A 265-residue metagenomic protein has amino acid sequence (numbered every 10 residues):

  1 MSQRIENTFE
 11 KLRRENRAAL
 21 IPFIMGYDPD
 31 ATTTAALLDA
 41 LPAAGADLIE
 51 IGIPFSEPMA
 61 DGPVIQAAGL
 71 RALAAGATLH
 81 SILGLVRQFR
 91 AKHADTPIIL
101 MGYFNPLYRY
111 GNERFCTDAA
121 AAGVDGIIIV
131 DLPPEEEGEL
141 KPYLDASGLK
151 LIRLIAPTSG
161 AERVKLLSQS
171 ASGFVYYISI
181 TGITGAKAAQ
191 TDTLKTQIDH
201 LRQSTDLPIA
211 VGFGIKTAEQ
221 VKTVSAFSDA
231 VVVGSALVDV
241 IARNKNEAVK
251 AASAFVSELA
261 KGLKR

Functional and structural regions predicted by a protein language model:
S2-L12, A31, S56-A67, A77-F89 (+6 more regions): Active-site-adjacent beta->alpha loops and helix N-cap segments on the catalytic face of soluble alpha/beta enzymes
L20-I24, I49-I51, I98-G102, I127-I129 (+4 more regions): Hydrophobic faces of well-ordered beta-strands that scaffold small-molecule active sites in alpha/beta enzyme cores
P22, L41, I49-G52, A119 (+3 more regions): Conserved, mostly hydrophobic/aromatic
A31-P42, S159-S168, V211, I215-V231: Catalytic cores of alpha/beta
G45, A119-D125, L144-I152, Q169-V175 (+1 more regions): Glycine-enriched alpha-helix->loop->beta-strand junction motifs that scaffold or abut catalytic
A46-S56, V124-I128, P133, Y177-G185 (+2 more regions): Glycine-rich phosphate-binding active-site loops on the catalytic face of alpha/beta enzymes
L149-G185: Histidine/lysine/aspartate-rich catalytic loop segments that bind and position anionic ligands
D199-L207, K216-R265: Alpha/beta catalytic cores of nucleotide-metabolism and tRNA/nucleoside-modifying enzymes
